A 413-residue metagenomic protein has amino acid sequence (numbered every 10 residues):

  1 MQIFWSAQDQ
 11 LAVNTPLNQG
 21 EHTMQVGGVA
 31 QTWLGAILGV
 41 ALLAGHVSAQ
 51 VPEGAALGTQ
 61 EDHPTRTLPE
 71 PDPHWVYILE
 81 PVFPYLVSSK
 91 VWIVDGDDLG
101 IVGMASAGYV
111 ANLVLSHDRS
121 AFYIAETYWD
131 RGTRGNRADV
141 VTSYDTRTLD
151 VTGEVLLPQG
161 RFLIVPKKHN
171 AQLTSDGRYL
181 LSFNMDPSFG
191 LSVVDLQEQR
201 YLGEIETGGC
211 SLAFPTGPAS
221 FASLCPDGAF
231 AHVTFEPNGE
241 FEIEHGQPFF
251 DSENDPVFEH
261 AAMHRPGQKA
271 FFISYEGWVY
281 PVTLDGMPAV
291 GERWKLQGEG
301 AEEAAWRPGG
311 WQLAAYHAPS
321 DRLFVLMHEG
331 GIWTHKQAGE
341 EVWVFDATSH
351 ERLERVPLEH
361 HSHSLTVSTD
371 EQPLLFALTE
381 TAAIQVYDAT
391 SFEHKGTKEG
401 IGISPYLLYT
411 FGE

Functional and structural regions predicted by a protein language model:
E53-G58, G100-A105, D150-F162, R200-I205 (+5 more regions): A short beta-strand motif characteristic of beta-propeller blades
E61-R66, A107-D118, L163-Q172, G208-P218 (+4 more regions): Repeated scaffold domains used in trafficking and secretory/extracellular systems, primarily beta-propellers
D72-H74, D118-S120, D176-R178, P218-A219 (+3 more regions): Short coil/turn segments that connect the beta-strands within blades of beta-propeller domains
I78-F83, A125-A138, V325-G339: Short, conserved, GDST-rich strand-edge loop motifs in beta-rich repeat architectures
V82-Y85, Y128-G132, P187-S188, G228-F230 (+3 more regions): Short glycine/acidic-enriched loop and turn motifs that connect beta-strands
G96-D97, T146-T148, D195-E198, F235-N238 (+3 more regions): Short loop/turn segments that connect beta-strands within beta-propeller blades
V151-G190, E198-L212: Asp-box/WD-like beta-propeller blade repeats and closely related beta-sheet repeat scaffolds
R307-A347, R355-D370: Loop/turn-rich, solvent-exposed surfaces of beta-rich toroidal or solenoidal domains
